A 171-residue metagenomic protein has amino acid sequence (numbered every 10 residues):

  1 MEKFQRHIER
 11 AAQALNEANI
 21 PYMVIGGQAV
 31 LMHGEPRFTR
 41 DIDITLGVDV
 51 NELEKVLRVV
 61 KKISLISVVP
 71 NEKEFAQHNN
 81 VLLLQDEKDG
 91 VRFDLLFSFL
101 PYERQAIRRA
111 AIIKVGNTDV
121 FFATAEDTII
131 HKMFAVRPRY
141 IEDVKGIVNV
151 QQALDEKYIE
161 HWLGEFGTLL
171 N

Functional and structural regions predicted by a protein language model:
M1-N171: Compositionally biased terminal segments of proteins
